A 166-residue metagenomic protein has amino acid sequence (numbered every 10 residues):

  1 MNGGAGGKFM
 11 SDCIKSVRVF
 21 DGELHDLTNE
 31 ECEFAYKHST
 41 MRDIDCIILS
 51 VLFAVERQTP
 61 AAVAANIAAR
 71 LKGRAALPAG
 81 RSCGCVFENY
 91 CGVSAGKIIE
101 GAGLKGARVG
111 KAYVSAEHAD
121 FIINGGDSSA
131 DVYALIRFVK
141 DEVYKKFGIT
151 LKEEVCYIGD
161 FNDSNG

Functional and structural regions predicted by a protein language model:
M1-K15: A gly/ser-rich beta-alpha-beta helix-loop segment of oxidoreductase catalytic cores
F20-G166: Phosphate/pyrophosphate- and phosphate-bearing ligand-binding catalytic cores of soluble enzymes
